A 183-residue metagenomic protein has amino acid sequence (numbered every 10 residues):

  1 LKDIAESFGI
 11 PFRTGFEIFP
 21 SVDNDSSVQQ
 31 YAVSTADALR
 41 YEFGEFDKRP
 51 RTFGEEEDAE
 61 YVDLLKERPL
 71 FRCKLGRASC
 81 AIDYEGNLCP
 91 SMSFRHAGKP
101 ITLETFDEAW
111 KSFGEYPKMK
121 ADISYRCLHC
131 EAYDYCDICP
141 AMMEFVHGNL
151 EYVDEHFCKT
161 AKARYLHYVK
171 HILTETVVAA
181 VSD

Functional and structural regions predicted by a protein language model:
L1-C89, S93-I101: Radical SAM enzyme [4Fe-4S]-AdoMet core and its adjacent flexible, acidic and glycine-rich loops/tails across
E67-L70, M92-D183: Flexible mid-to-C-terminal extensions adjoining Fe-S/redox cofactors in radical SAM and related proteins
